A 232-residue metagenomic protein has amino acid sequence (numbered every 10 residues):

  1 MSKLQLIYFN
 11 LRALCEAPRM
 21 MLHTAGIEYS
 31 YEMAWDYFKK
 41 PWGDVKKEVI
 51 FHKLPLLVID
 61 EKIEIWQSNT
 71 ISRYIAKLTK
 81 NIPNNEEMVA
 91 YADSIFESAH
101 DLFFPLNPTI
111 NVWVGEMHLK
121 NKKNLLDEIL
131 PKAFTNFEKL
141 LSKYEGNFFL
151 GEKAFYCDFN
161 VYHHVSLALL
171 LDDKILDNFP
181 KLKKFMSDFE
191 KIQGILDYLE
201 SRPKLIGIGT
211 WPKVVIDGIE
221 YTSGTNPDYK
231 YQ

Functional and structural regions predicted by a protein language model:
M1-N124, E128, K132, K143 (+2 more regions): GST-like domain detector, emphasizing the conserved glutathione-binding G-site in the N-terminal thioredoxin-like
R19, T24, N81, L169-D172 (+2 more regions): Hydrophobic alpha-helical segments
E87, S94-E200, Q232: GST-like fold's C-terminal all-alpha helical module
M186-Q232: Long hydrophobic alpha-helical segments typical of transmembrane helices together with their membrane-interfacial
